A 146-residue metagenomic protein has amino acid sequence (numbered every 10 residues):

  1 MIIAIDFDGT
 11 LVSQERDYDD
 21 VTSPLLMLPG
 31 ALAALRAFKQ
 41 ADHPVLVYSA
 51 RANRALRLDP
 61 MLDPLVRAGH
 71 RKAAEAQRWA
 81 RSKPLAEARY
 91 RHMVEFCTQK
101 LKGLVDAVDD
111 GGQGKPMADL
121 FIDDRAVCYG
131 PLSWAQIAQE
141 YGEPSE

Functional and structural regions predicted by a protein language model:
M1-E146: HAD-like aspartate-dependent phosphatase fold
